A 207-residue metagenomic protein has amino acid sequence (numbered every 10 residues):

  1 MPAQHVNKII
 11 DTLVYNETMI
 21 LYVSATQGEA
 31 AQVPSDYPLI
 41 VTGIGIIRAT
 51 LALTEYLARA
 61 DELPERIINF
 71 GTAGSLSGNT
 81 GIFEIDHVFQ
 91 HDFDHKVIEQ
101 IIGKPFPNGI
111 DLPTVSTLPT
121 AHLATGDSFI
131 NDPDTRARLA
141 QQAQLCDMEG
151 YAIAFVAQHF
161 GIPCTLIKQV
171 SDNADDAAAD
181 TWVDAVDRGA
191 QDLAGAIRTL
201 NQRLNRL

Functional and structural regions predicted by a protein language model:
H5: Cationic, low-complexity basic patches in intrinsically disordered or flexible, solvent-exposed regions
I9-Y15: Short, positively charged and aromatic/hydrophobic N-terminal segments
N16-L21: Extreme N-terminal starter segment of soluble prokaryotic enzymes
T26-L207: Glycine-rich phosphate- or other oxyanion-binding loops that anchor nucleotides, phosphorylated ligands
